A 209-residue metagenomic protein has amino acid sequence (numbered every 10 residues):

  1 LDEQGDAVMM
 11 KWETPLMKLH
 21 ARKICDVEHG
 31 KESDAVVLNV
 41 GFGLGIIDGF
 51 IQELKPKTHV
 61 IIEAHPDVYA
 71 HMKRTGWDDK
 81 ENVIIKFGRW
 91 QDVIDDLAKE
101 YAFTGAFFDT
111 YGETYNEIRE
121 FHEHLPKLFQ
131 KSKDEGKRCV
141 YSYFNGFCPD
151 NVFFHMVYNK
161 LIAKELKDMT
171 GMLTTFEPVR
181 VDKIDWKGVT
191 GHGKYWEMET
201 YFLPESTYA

Functional and structural regions predicted by a protein language model:
L1-A209: The AdoMet/dcAdoMet-binding core of the Class I SAM-like
